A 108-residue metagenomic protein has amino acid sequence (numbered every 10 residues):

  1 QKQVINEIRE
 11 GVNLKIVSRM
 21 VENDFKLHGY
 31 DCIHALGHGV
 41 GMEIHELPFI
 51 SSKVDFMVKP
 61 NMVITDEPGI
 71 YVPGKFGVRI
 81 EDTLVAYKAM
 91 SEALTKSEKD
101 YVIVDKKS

Functional and structural regions predicted by a protein language model:
Q1-S108: Active-site neighborhoods and metal-handling regions in enzymes and metal-associated proteins
